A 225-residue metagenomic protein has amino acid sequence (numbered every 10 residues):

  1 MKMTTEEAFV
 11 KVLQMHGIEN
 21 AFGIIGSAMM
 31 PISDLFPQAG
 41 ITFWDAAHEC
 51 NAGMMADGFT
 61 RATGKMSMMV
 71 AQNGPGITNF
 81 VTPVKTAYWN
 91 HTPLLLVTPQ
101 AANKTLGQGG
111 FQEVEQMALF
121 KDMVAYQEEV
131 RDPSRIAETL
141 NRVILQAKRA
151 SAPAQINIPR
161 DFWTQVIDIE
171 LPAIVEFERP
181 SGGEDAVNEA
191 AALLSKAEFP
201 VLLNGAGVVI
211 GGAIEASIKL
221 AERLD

Functional and structural regions predicted by a protein language model:
M1-D225: N-terminal alpha/beta PP-like core and its mobile active-site loop of ThDP/TPP-dependent enzymes
